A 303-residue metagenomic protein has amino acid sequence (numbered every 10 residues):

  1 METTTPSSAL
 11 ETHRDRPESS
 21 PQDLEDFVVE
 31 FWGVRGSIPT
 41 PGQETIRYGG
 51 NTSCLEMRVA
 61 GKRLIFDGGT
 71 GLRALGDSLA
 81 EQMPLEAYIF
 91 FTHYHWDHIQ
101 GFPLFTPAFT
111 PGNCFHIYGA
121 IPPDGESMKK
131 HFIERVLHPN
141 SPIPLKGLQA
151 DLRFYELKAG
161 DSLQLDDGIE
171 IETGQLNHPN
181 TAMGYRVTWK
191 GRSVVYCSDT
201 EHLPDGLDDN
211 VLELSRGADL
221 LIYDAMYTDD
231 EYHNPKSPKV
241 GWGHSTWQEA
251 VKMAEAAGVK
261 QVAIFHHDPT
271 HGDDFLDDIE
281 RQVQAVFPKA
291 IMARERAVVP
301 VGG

Functional and structural regions predicted by a protein language model:
E2-V195, G206, V211, D277-G303: Binuclear metal-dependent hydrolase catalytic cores
C197-D199: DG-centered beta-turn motif at the end of beta-strands
E201-E295: Cap/insert and terminal regions of metallo-dependent hydrolase folds
